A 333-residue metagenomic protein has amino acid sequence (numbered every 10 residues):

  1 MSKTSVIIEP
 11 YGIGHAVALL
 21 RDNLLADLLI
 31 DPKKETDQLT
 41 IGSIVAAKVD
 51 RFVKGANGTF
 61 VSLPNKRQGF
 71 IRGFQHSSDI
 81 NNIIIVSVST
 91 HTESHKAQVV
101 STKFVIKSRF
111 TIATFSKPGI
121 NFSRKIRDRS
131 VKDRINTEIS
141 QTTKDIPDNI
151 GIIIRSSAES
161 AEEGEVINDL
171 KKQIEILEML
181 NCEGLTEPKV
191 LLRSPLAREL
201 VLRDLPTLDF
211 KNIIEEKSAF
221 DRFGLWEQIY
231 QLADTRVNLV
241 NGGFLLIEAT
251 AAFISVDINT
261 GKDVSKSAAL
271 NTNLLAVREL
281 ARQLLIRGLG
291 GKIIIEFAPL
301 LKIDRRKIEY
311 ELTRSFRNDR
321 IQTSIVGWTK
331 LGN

Functional and structural regions predicted by a protein language model:
M1-L39, S43-V49, N81-A252, R320-N333: OB-fold/S1-family RNA-binding modules
K3, N57-V61, T92-T114, Q173 (+1 more regions): Conserved glycine-centered short motifs in functionally critical loops
G12, I44, K54-A56, N65-Q68 (+2 more regions): A generic structural motif
R21, P32, L63-R67, Q75 (+3 more regions): A short beta-strand motif that forms part of the nucleic acid-binding face of small beta-barrel RNA-binding folds
L28-E35, F60, K66-S78, F122-I126 (+2 more regions): Beta-strand/loop nucleic-acid-binding surfaces
G55, R67-I71, Q75-S78, I85-S94: Long, basic N-terminal domains or extensions that often function in RNA/ssDNA interaction or organelle/cellular
R67-Q68, P118-I120, E159-S160, T260-D263 (+1 more regions): A short, flexible beta-alpha/helix-coil linker loop
H76-D79, L285-R287: SF2 DExD/H RNA helicase N-terminal ATP-binding lobe
